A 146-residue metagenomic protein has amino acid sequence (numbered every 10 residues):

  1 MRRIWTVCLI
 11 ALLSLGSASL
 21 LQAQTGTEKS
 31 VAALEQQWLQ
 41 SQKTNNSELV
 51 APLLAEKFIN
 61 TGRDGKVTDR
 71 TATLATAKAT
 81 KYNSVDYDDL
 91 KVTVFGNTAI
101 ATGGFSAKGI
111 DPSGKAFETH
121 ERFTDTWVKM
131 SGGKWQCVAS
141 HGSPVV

Functional and structural regions predicted by a protein language model:
M1-I4: Positively charged n-region of N-terminal signal peptides that target proteins for export
V7-S17: Bacterial N-terminal signal peptides
S19-A23: Sec/Tat signal peptide C-region and signal peptidase I cleavage site
Q24-V146: A beta-strand edge to alpha-helix "cap/lid" segment located at domain peripheries
